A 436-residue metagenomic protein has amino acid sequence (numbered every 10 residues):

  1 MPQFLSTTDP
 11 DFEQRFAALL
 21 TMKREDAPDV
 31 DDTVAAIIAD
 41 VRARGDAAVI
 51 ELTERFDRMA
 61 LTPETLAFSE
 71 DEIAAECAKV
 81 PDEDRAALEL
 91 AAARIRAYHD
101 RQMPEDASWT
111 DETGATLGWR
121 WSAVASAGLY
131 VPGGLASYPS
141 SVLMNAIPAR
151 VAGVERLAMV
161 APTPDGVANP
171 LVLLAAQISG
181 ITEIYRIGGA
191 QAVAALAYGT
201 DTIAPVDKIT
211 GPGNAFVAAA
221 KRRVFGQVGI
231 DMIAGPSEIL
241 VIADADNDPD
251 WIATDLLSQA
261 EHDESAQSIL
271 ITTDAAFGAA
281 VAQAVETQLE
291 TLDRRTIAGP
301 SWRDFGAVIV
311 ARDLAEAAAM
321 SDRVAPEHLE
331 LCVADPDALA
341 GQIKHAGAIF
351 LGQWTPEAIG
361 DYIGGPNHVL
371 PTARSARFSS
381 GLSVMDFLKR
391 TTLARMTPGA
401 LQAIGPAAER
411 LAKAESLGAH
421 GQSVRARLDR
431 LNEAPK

Functional and structural regions predicted by a protein language model:
M1-V124: N-terminal Rossmann-like NAD(P)+-binding subdomain of aldehyde/semialdehyde dehydrogenases
P104-W109, G229, A266-I271, T291-W302 (+3 more regions): Flexible, glycine/charged-enriched surface loops at secondary-structure junctions
W109-L174: Conserved small-residue-rich beta-alpha loop and adjacent elements that most often cradle the phosphate/pyrophosphate
E155-P164, S268-D274, V281: Short internal beta-strands
G180-Q267: Conserved NAD(P)+-binding/catalytic subdomain of aldehyde/semialdehyde dehydrogenases
S258, H262, L270-A346: A glycine- and small/hydrophobic-rich beta-loop-beta segment that serves as a flexible "lid/hinge" or phosphate-binding
D322-K436: C-terminal core of ALDH-fold dehydrogenases
